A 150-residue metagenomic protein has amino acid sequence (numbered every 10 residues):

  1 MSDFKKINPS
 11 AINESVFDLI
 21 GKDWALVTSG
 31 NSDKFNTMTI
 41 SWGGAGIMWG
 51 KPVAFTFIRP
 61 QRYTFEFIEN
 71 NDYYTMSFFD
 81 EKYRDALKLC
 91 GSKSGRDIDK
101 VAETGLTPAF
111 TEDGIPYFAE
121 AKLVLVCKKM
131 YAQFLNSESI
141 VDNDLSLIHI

Functional and structural regions predicted by a protein language model:
M1-I148: Active-site-proximal mixed secondary-structure blocks
